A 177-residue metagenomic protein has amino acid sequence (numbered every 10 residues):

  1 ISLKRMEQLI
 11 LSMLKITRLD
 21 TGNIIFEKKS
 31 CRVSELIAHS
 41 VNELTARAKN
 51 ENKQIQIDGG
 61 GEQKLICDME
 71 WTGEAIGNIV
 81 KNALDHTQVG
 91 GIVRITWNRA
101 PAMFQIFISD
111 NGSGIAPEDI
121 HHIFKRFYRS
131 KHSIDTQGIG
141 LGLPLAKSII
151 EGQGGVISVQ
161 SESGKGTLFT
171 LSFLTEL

Functional and structural regions predicted by a protein language model:
I1-M6: Short alpha-helical segment of the dimerization/phosphotransfer core of two-component systems
T21-F26, K64-D68: Conserved micro-motifs of the catalytic ATP-binding
E27-C31, K49, Q54-K64: Conserved catalytic submotifs in the C-terminal HATPase_c
A83-L84: Short helix-loop "hinge" at the ATP-lid/N-box region of the Bergerat-fold HATPase_c
D110: Acidic ATP/Mg2+-coordinating residue in the GHKL
I115-F127, K147: Short conserved segment of the HATPase_c
G154-G155: Conserved glycine-rich
